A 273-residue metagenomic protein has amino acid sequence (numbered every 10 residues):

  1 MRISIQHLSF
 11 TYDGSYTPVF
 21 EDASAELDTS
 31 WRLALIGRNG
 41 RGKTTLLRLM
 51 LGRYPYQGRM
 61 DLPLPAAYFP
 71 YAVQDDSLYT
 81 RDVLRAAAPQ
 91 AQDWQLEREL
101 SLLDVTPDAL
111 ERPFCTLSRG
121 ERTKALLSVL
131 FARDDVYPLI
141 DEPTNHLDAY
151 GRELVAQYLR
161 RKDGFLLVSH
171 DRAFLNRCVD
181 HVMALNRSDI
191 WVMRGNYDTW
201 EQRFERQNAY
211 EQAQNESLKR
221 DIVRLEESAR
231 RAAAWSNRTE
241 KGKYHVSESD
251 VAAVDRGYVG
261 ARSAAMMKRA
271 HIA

Functional and structural regions predicted by a protein language model:
M1-N215, A273: ABC ATP-binding cassette signature C-motif
R2-I3, Y210-A273: Flexible nucleotide-interacting loop at or near the entrance of a catalytic core
